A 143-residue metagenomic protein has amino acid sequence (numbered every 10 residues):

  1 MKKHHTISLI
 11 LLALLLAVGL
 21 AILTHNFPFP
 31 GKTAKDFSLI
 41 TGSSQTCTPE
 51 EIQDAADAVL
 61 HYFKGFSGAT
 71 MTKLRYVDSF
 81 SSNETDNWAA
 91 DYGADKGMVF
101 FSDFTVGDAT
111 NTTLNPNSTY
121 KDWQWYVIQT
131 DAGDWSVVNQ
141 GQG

Functional and structural regions predicted by a protein language model:
H4-T119: Flexible low-complexity loop/turn motifs enriched in small/helix-breaking residues
Y120-G143: Short beta-strand edge/turn micro-motifs at domain boundaries
